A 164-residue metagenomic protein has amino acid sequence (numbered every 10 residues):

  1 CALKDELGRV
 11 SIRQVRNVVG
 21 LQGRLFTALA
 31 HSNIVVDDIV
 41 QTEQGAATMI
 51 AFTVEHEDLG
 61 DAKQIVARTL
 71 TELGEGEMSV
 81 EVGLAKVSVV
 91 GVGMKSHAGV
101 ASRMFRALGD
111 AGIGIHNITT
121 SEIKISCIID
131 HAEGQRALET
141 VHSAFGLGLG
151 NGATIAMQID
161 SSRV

Functional and structural regions predicted by a protein language model:
C1-V164: A conserved regulatory-domain signal marking ACT and ACT-like small-molecule sensing domains and adjacent regulatory
